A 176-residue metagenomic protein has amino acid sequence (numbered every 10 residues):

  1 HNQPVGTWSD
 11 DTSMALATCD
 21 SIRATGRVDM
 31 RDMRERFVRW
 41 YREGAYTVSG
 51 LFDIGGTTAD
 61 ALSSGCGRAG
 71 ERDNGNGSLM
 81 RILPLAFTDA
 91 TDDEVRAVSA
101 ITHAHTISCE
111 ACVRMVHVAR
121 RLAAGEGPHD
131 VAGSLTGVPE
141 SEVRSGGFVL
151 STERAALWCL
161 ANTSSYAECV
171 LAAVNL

Functional and structural regions predicted by a protein language model:
H1-L176: Structured, active/binding-site neighborhoods that engage oxygen-rich ligands
